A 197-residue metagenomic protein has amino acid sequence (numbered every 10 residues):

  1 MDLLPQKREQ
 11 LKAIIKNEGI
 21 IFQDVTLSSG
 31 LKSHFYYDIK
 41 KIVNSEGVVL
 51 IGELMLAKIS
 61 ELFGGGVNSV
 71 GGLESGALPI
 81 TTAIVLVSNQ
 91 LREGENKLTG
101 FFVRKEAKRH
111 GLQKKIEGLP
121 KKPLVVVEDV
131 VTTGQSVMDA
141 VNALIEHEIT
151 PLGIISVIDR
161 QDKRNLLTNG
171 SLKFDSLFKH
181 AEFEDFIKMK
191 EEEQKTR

Functional and structural regions predicted by a protein language model:
M1-F63: Active-site-facing substrate-recognition patch
D2-I14, V141-R197: PRPP-dependent phosphoribosyltransferase catalytic core
M55-N68, V141, I145-H147: Phosphate/pyrophosphate-binding loops at sites that engage ATP/ADP/AMP, CoA/4′-phosphopantetheine, polyphosphate
G65-G76, I155: Short glycine-rich phosphate-binding loop at a beta-alpha junction
N68, K122, L152: Conserved acidic residues
I80-V125, Q135-D139, E191: Short, glycine/charge-rich flexible loops or terminal/linker lids adjacent to PRPP-binding catalytic cores
